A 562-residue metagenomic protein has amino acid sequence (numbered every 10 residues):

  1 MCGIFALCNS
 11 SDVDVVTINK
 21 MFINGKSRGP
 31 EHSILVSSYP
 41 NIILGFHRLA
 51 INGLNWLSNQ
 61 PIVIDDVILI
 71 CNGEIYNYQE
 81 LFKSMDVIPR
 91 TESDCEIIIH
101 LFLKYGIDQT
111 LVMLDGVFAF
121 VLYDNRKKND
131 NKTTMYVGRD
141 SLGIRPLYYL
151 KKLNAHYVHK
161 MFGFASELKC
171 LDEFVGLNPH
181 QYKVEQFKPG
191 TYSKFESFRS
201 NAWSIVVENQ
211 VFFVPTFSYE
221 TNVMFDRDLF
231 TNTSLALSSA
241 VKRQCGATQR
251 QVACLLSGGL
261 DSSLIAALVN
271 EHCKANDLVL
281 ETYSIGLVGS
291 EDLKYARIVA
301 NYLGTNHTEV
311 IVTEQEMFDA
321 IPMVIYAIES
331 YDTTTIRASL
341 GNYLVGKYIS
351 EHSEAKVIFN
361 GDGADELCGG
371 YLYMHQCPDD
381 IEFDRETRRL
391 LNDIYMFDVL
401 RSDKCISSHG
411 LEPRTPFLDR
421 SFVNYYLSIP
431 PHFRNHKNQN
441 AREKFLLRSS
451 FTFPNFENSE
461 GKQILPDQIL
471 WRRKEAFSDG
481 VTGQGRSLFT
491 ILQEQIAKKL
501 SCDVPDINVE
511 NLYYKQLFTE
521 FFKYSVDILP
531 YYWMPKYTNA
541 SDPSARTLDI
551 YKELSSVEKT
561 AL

Functional and structural regions predicted by a protein language model:
M1-S330, K356: Cysteine-centered catalytic environments shared across enzyme families
C8-D14, R126-N129, T134-Y136, P146-L147 (+4 more regions): ATP-dependent adenylate-handling active sites, centered on carboxylate activation for C-N bond formation
S33-S37, S93-I97, E443-S450, D467-Q468 (+1 more regions): Polar, surface-exposed loop/tail segments that function as active-site lids or cofactor/substrate-recognition elements
N209-V211, N458-A476: Conserved S-adenosyl-L-methionine
